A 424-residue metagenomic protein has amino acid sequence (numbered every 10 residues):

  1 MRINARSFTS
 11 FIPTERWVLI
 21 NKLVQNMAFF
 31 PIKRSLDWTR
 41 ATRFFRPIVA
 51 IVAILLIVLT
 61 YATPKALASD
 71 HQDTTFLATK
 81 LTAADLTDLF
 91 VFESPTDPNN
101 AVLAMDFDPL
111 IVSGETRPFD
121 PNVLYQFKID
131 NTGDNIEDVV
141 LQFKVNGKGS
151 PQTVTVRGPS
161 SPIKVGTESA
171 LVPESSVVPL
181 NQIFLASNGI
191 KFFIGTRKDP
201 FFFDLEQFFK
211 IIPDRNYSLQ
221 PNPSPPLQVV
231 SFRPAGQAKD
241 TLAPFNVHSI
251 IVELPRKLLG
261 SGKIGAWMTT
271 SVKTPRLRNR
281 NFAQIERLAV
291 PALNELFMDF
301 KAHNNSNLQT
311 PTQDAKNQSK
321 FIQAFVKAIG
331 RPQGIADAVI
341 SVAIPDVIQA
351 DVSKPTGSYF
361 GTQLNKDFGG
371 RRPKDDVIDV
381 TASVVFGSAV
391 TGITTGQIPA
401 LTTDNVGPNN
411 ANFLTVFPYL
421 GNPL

Functional and structural regions predicted by a protein language model:
M1-F44: N-terminal secretory signal peptides that target proteins for export/translocation
M27, T39, V52, I329-Q333: Short, flexible helical or helix-coil boundary motifs
R43-L55: Sec-dependent N-terminal signal peptides
L55-K65: C-terminal segment of classical bacterial N-terminal signal peptides
P64-L424: Surface-exposed extracytoplasmic segments
